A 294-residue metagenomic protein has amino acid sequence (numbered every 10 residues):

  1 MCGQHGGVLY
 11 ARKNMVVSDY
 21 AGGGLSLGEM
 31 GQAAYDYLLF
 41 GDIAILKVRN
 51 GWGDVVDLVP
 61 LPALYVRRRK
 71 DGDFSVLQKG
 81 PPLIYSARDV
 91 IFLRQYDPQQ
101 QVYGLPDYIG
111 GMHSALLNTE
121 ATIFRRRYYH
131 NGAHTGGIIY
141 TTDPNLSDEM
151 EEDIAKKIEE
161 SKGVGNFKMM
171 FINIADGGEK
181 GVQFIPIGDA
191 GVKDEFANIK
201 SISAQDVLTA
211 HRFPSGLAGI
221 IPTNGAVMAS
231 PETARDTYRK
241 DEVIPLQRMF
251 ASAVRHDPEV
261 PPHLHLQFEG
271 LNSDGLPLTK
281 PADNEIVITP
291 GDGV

Functional and structural regions predicted by a protein language model:
M1-Y65, A190, V227, P231-R235 (+5 more regions): Flexible, gly/proline-biased loop segments at the beginnings of proteins or at boundaries between secondary-structure
L38, D54-V59, Y85-I91, E179-F184 (+1 more regions): Noncatalytic linker/hinge segments flanking ATPase motor cores
G41, S86-A87, F92, A133-T135 (+1 more regions): A generic structural signal for well-ordered coil/turn residues at beta-strand boundaries that shape enzyme active-site
K47, Q78, R94, T141 (+1 more regions): Pocket-edge structural micro-motifs
G51-G104: Active-site and NAD+-binding cores of ADP-ribose-processing enzymes
L64-V66, L77, K157-S161, G188-V192 (+1 more regions): Short, low-complexity, polar/charged sequence segments that are solvent-exposed and flexible
D73-G80, V102-G111, K280-P290: Short, surface-exposed secondary-structure junctions/capping segments
P98-T279: A contiguous, surface-oriented mixed alpha/beta subdomain in the mid-to-C-terminal portion of proteins that forms
